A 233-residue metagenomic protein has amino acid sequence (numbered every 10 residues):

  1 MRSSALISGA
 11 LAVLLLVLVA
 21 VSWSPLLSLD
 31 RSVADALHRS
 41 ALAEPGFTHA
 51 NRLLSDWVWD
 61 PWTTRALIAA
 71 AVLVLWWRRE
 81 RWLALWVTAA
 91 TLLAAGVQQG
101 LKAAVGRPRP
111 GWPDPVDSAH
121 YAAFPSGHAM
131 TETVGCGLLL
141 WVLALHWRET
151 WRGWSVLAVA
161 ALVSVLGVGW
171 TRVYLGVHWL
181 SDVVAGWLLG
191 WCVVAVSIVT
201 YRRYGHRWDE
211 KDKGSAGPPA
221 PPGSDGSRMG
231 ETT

Functional and structural regions predicted by a protein language model:
M1-S32, Y201-T233: Topogenic and prosegment regions of secretory-pathway hydrolases and membrane enzymes
M1-T63, A103-V116: N-terminal transmembrane-helix/juxtamembrane module of multi-pass inner/ER membrane proteins
R2-A10, I68-A95: Interfacial segments of alpha-helical transmembrane regions
L15-V17, L92-Q99, L162-V173: Aromatic-anchored segments of alpha-helical transmembrane domains
V58-R79, T133-L139, L143: Hydrophobic alpha-helical transmembrane segments
A71, D114-E231: Membrane-embedded catalytic cores of phosphoryl/pyrophosphoryl-handling enzymes
A95-G100, S126-M130: Mid-bilayer segments of alpha-helical transmembrane spans in multi-pass integral membrane proteins that mediate
